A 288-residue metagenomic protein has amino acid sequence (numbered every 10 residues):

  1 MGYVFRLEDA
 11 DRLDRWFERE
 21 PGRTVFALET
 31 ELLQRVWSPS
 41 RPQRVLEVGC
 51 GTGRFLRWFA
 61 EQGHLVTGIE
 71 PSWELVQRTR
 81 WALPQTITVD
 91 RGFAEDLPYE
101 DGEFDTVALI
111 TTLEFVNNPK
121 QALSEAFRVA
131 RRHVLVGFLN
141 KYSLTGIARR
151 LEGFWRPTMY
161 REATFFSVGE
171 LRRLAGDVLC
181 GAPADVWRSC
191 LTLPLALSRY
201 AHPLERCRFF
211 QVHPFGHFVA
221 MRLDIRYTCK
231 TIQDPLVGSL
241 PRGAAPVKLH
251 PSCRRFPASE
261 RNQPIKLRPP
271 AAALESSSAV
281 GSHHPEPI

Functional and structural regions predicted by a protein language model:
M1-S40, R54: Conserved class I S-adenosyl-L-methionine
P42-G51: Conserved class I S-adenosyl-L-methionine
T52-D96: Class I SAM-dependent methyltransferase SAM/SAH-binding core
A108: A conserved beta-strand element that flanks and buttresses the S-adenosyl-L-methionine
K120-R132: A short glycine-rich, Lys/Arg-flanked "PGG" loop and its adjoining helix->strand segment in the class I
H133-T158: Conserved class I S-adenosyl-L-methionine
E162-W187: Short alpha-helix
A184-I288: A C-terminal cap/extension of S-adenosyl-L-methionine-dependent methyltransferases that defines the acceptor-substrate
